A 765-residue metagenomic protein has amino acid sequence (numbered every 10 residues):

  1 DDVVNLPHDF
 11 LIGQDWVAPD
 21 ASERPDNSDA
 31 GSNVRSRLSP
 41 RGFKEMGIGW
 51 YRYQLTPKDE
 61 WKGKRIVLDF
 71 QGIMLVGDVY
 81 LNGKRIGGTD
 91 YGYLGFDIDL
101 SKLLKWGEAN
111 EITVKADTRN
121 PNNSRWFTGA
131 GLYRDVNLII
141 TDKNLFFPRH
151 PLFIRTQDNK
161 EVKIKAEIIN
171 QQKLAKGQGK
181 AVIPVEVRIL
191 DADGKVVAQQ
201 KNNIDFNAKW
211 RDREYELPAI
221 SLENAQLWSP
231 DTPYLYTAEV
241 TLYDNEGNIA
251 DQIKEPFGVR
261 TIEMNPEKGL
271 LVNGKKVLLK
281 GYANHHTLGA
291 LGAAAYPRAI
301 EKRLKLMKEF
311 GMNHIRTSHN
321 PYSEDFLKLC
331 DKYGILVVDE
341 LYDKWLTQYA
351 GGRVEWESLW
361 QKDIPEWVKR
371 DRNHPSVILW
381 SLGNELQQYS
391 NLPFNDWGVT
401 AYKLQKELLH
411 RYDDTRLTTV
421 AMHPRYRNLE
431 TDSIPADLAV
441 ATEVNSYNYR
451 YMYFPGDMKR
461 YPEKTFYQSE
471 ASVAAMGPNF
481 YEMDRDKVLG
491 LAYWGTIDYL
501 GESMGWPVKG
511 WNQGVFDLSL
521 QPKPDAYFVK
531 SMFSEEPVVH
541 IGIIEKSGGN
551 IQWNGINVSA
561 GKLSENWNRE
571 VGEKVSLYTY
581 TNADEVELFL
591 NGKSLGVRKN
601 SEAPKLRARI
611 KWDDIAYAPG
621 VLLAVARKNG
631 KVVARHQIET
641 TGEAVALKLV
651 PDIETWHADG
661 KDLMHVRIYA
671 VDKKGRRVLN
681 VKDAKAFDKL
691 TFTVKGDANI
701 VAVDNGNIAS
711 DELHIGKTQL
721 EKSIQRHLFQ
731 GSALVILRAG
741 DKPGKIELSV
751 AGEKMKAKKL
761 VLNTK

Functional and structural regions predicted by a protein language model:
D1, P40-R149, Q171, L190-A192 (+4 more regions): Accessory beta-strand-rich segments of carbohydrate-active enzymes
D1-D69, S124-L132, V538-I551, A560-G561 (+1 more regions): Extended carbohydrate-recognition surfaces in non-catalytic/accessory domains of CAZymes and lectin-like proteins
V4, F10-I12, S39, M46 (+11 more regions): Substrate-binding clefts and catalytic carboxylate motifs of secreted carbohydrate-active enzymes
P19, E23-N27, G31-R41, Y91-G92 (+10 more regions): An acidic-aromatic loop/edge-strand motif
L75, Y80, G88-S101, W106 (+12 more regions): Active-site mouth of glycoside hydrolases
L81, E161-D205, V575-V597, V621-A626 (+2 more regions): Beta-strand-rich binding/interaction modules
K105-G107, E167-N265, W612-P619, K628 (+1 more regions): Extended acidic/polar, glycine-enriched regions that form or flank non-catalytic beta-rich accessory modules
G177-E186, Q199, D231-Y236, K574 (+5 more regions): Short flexible loop/turn segments that cap and initiate beta-strands
